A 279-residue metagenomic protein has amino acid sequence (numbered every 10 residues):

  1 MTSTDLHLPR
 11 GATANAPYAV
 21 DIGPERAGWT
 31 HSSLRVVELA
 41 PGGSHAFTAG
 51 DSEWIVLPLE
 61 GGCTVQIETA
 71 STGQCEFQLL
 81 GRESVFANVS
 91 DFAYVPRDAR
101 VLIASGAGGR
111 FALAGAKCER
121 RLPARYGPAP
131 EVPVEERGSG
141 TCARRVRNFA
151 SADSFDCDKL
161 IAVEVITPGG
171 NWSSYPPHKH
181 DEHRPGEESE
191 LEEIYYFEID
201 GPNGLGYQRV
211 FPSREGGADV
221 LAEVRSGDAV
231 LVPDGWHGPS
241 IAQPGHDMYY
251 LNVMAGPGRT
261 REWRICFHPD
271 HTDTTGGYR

Functional and structural regions predicted by a protein language model:
A12-A46, E53, A143-I194: A short glycine-rich, His/Asp/Glu-containing loop-to-beta-strand
R26, S33-A104: Extended, compositionally biased flexible segments
L34-E38, F92-Y94, L113, A162-I166 (+3 more regions): Conserved hydrophobic/aromatic beta-strand scaffold that supports enzyme active sites
G50-F77, V95, G169, D181-A229 (+1 more regions): Glycine- and acidic-residue-biased ligand/ion/polar-headgroup-sensing regions
S84, G109-S151, P244, L251-R279: Double-stranded beta-helix
F86-G106, A116, E223-P244: Conserved metal-binding segment of the jelly-roll/cupin
R97, S105, L113-K117, A150 (+4 more regions): Short, structured patches in soluble enzyme cores that scaffold and shape functional sites
E198, N203-R279: Acidic/histidine-enriched, beta-strand-rich ligand/metal-binding domains
